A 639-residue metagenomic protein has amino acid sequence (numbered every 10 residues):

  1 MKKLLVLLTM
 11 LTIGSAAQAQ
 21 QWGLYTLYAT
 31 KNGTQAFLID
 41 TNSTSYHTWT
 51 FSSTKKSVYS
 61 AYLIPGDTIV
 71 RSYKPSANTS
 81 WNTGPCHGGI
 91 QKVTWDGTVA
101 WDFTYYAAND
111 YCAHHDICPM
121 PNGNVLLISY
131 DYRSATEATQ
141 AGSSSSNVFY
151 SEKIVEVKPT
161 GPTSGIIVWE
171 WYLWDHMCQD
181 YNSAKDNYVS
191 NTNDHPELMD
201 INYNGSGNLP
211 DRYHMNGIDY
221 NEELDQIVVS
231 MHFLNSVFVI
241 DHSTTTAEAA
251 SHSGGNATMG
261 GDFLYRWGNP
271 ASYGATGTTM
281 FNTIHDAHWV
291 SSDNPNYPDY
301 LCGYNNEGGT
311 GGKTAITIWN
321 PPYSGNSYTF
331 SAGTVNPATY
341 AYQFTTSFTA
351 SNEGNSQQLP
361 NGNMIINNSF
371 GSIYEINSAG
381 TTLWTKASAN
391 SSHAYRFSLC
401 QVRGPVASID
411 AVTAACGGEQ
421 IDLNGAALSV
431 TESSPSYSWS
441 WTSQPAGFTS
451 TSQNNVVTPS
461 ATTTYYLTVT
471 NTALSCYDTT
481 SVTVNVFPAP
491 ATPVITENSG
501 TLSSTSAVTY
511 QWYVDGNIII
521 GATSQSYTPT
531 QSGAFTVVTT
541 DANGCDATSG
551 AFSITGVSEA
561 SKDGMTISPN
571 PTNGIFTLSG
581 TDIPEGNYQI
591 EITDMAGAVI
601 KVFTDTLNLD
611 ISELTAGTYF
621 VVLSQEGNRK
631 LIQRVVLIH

Functional and structural regions predicted by a protein language model:
L4-I13: Sec-dependent N-terminal signal peptides
V6-L7, T41, S438-W441, T509-I518 (+7 more regions): C-terminal outer-membrane/trafficking sorting elements
A19-S408, A414-A415: Histidine-/acidic-rich catalytic cores in large beta-rich domains
T41, T68, A411-T413, T479 (+3 more regions): Coil residues (strongly favoring Ser/Thr
Y328, C400-D410, F487-V494, C545-S568 (+2 more regions): Residue-level detector of functionally pivotal "anchor" positions at catalytic/ligand-binding pockets or at interdomain
E419-E432, T496-S506, I575-G580: A short beta-strand segment in extracellular, disulfide-stabilized domains
F448-T449, T472-T479, A542-G550, E626-L631: Short, exposed coil/turn segments at beta-strand boundaries within extracellular/luminal domains
D478-V486, S549-I554, Q633-V636: C-terminal edge beta-strand
